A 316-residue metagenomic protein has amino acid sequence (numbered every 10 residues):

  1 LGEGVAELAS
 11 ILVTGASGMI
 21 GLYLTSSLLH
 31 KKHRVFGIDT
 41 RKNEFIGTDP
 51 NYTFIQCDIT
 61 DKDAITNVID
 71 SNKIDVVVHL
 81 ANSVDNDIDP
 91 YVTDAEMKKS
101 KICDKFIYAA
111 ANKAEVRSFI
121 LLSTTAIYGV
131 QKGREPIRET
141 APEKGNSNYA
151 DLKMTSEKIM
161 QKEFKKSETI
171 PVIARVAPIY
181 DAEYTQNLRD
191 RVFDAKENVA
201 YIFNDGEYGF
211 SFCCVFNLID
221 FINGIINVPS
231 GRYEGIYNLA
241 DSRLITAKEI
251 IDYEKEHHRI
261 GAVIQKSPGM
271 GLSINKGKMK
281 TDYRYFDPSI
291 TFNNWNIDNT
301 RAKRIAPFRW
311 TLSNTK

Functional and structural regions predicted by a protein language model:
I11-K31: N-terminal Rossmann NAD(P)H-binding glycine-rich loop of SDR-like oxidoreductase domains
I59-K101: NAD(P)H-binding glycine-rich loop region in Rossmannoid oxidoreductase-like domains and their noncatalytic homologs
K105-N148, V172: Conserved Rossmann-fold NAD(P)-dependent oxidoreductase catalytic core, especially the SDR/UDP-sugar
N146-V172: Active-site Tyr-X1-5-Lys
T155, Y184-D190, F203-I226, E234-G235: Substrate-positioning beta->alpha
V172-R189: Flexible, glycine-rich beta-alpha linker
G224-Y283: Mid/C-terminal beta-alpha module of Rossmann-like enzyme folds, strongest in SDR-family dehydrogenases/epimerases
I245, V263, R284-K316: C-terminal amphipathic/interface module of NAD(P)-dependent oxidoreductases and related NAD-binding regulators
